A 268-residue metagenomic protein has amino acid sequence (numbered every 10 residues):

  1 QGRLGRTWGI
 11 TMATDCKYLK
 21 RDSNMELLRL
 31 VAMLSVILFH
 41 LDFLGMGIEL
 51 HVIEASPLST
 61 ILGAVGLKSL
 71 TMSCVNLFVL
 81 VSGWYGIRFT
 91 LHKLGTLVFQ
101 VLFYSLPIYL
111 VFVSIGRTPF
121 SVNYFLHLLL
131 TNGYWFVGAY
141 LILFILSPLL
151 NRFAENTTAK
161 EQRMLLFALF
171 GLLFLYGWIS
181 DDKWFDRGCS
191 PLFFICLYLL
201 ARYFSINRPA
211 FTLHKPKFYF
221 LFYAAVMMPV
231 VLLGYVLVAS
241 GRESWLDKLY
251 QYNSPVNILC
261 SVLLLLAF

Functional and structural regions predicted by a protein language model:
Q1-L172: Membrane-cytosol interface segments of multi-pass membrane proteins, especially ER/Golgi lipid-handling enzymes
M72-V79, W135-F144, C189-Y198, N253-S261: Hydrophobic core segments of transmembrane alpha-helices in multi-pass, intramembrane catalytic enzymes
L80, W84-R88, L143, S147-N151 (+3 more regions): Hydrophobic transmembrane alpha-helices
L91-G95, N207-L213: Hydrophobic, small-residue-rich membrane helices and short re-entrant helix-turn-helix hairpins that build
S114-V122, K183, V236-E243: Membrane-interfacial helix-loop-helix modules of multi-pass inner-membrane proteins that assemble, modify, or transport
L126-L130, W178-G188: Membrane-interface helix caps and helix-loop-helix hairpins in membrane proteins
N132-Y134, A159-R163, C196-I206, M227-V236 (+1 more regions): Alpha-helical membrane-embedding segments and immediately adjacent membrane-interface amphipathic helices
Y176, S180, P191-F194, P209-F268: Alpha-helical transmembrane segments and terminal signal-anchor/GPI-anchor hydrophobic tails, characterized by long
